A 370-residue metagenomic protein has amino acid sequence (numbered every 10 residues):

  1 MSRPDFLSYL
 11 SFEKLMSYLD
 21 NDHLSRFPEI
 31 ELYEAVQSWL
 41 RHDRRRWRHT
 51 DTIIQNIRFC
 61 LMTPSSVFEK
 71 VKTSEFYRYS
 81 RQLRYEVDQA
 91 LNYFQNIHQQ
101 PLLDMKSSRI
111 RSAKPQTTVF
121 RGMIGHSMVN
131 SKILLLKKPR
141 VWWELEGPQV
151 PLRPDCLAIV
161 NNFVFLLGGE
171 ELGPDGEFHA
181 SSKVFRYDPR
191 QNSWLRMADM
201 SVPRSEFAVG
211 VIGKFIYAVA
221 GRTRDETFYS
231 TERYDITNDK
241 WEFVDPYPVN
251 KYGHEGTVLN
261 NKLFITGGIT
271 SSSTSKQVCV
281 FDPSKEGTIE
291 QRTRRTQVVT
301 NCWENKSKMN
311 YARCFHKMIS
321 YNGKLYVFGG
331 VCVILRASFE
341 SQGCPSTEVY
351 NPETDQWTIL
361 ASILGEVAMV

Functional and structural regions predicted by a protein language model:
M1-P148, P154, A158-F163, E170 (+3 more regions): Alpha-helical scaffold in the C-terminal half of BTB/POZ domains and their immediate C-terminal extension
Q95, S112-M128, L145-G147, V160-E177 (+8 more regions): Glycine-centered tight turns/hairpins at beta-strand boundaries that repeat across beta-rich repeat domains
M128-N130, H179-S181, R204, T227-F228 (+6 more regions): A detector of repeated loop/turn-to-beta-strand junctions in beta-rich toroidal repeat architectures
N130-P139, A180-Q191, Y229-N238, K276-V298 (+1 more regions): Beta-propeller blade signature
K132, R153-L157, S205-V209, S230 (+3 more regions): Beta-propeller and closely related beta-sheet repeat lectin domains
L145-P154, M197-R204, V244-K251, E304-F315 (+1 more regions): Short loop/turn motifs that recur once per blade in beta-propeller domains
D188, N192-L195, V202, G213-F215 (+9 more regions): Tandem repeat domain/solenoid detector
V331-I334, S341-L360, E366-V370: C-terminal closing repeat unit and adjoining cap/tail of repeat-based domains
